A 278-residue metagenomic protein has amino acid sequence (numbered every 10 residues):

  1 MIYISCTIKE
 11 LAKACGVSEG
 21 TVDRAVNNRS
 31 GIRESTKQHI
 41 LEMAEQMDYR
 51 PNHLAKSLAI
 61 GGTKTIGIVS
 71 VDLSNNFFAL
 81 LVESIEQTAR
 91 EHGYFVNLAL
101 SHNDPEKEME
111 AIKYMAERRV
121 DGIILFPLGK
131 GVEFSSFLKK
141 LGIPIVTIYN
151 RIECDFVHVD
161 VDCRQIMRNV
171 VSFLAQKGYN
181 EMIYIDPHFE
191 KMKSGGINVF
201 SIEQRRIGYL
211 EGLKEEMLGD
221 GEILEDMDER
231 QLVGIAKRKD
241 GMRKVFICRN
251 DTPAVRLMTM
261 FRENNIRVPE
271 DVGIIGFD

Functional and structural regions predicted by a protein language model:
M1-T63: N-terminal helix-turn-helix DNA-binding module of bacterial transcription factors
I2-T7, E45-E83, H92, H102 (+1 more regions): N-terminal helix-turn-helix/winged-helix DNA-binding helices and compositionally similar short basic alpha-helical
Y3, Q46, Q87-H92, K140-T147 (+1 more regions): Bacterial carbohydrate/catabolite-sensing allosteric modules
A14, T21, L58-S74, E181-G195: Short beta-strand segments enriched in small/hydrophobic residues
K37, A79-E83, S135, V199-L210: Short, surface-exposed alpha-helical segments at coil->helix boundaries
Q46-N52, E106, P127-L128, M258: Short gly/ser/thr-rich secondary-structure transition/capping motifs
Q87-V132: Central regulatory/effector-binding core of bacterial HTH transcription factors
K130-L141: Active-site-adjacent beta->alpha loops and helix N-cap segments on the catalytic face of soluble alpha/beta enzymes
